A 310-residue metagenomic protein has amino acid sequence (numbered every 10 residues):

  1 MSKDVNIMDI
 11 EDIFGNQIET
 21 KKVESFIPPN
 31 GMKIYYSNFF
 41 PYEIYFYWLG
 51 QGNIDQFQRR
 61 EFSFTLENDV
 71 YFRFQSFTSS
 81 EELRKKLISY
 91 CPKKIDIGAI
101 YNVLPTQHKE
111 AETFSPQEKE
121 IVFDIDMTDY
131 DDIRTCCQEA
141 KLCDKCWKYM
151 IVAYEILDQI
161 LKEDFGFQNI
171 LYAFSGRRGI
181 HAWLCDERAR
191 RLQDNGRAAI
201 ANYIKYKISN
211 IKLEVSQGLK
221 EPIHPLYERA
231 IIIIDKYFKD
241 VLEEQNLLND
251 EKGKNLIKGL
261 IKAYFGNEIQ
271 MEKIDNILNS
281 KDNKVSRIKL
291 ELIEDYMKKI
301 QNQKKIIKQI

Functional and structural regions predicted by a protein language model:
S2-S175, E187-D194, Y206-I310: Signature for HUH/AEP ssDNA processing cores
S175-R177, A199: A composition-driven signal for long, intrinsically disordered, charge-rich low-complexity tracts
I180-E187: A short beta-strand motif that forms the metal-chelation/ATP-contact edge of phosphoryl-transfer active sites
A182, R197-A198: Metal-dependent phosphoesterase core characteristic of DEDDh/y 3'-5' exonuclease domains
